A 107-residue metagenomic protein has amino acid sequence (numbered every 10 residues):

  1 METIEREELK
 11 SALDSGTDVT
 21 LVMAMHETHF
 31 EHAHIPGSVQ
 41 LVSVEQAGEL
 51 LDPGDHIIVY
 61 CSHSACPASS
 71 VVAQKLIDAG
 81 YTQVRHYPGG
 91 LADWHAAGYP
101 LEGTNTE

Functional and structural regions predicted by a protein language model:
M1-T20, E27-V59, H63-E107: Rhodanese-like catalytic fold shared by cysteine-dependent sulfurtransferases and DSP/PTP-type phosphatases
